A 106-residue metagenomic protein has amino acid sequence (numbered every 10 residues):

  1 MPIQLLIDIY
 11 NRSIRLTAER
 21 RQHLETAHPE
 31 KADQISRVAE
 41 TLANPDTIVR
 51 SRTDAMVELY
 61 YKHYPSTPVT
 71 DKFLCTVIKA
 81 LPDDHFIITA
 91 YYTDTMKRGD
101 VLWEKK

Functional and structural regions predicted by a protein language model:
M1-K106: Ribonuclease/tRNase effector modules and their secretory precursors
